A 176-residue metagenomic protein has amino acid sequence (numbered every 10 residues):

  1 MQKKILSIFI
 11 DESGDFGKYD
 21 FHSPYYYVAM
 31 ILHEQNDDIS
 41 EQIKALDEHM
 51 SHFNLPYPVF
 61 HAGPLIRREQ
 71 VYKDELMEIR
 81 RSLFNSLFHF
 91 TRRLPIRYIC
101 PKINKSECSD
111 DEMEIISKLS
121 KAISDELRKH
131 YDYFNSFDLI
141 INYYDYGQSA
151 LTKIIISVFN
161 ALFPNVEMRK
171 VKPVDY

Functional and structural regions predicted by a protein language model:
M1-Y176: Phosphate-ester processing/binding pockets and catalytic centers
